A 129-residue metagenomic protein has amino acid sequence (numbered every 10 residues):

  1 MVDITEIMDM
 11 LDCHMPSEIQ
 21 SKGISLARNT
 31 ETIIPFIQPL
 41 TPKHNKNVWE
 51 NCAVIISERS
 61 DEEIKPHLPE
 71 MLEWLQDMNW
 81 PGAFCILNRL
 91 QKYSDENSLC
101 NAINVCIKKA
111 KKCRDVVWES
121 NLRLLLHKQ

Functional and structural regions predicted by a protein language model:
M1-D9, T30-T41, D61-W74, E96-K108: Amphipathic alpha-helical scaffolding segments comprising HEAT/armadillo-like alpha-solenoid repeats
M1-I24: N-terminal "cap/leader" segments of large eukaryotic alpha-helical scaffolds
D12-C13, P42, S57, Q76 (+2 more regions): Alpha-solenoid HEAT/Armadillo repeat architecture
M15-E18, R28, A102-R114: Amphipathic, soluble alpha/beta structural segments
E18-N29, W49-E62, E73-D77, P81-S94 (+1 more regions): Structural detector for internal amphipathic alpha-helices that build alpha-solenoid repeat scaffolds
N45-K46: Amphipathic alpha-helical repeat scaffolds of TPR domains
